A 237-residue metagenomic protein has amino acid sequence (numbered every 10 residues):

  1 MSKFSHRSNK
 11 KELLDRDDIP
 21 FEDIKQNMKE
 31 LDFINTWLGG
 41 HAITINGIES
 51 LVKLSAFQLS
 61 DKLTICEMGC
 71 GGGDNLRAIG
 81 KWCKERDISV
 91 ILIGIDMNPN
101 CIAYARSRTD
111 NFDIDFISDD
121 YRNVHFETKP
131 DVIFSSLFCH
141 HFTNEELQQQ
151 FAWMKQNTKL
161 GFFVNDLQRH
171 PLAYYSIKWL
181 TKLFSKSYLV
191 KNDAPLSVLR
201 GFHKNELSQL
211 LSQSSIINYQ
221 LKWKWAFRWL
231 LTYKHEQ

Functional and structural regions predicted by a protein language model:
M1-E30: N-terminal, positively charged/glycine-rich alpha-helical extensions of SAM-dependent methyltransferases
F21-G47, L51: Class I SAM-dependent methyltransferase Rossmann-like catalytic core, especially the SAM/SAH-binding loop
C66, G72-N123: Class I SAM-dependent methyltransferase SAM/SAH-binding core
F134: A conserved beta-strand element that flanks and buttresses the S-adenosyl-L-methionine
F142-W153: A short, conserved alpha-helix within the catalytic core of class I
K159-L167: Conserved beta-strand signature within the Rossmann-like core of class I S-adenosyl-L-methionine
L167-L211: C-terminal alpha-helical "lid/dimerization" subdomain adjacent to the S-adenosyl-L-methionine
R200, K204-K234: Conserved Class I S-adenosyl-L-methionine
